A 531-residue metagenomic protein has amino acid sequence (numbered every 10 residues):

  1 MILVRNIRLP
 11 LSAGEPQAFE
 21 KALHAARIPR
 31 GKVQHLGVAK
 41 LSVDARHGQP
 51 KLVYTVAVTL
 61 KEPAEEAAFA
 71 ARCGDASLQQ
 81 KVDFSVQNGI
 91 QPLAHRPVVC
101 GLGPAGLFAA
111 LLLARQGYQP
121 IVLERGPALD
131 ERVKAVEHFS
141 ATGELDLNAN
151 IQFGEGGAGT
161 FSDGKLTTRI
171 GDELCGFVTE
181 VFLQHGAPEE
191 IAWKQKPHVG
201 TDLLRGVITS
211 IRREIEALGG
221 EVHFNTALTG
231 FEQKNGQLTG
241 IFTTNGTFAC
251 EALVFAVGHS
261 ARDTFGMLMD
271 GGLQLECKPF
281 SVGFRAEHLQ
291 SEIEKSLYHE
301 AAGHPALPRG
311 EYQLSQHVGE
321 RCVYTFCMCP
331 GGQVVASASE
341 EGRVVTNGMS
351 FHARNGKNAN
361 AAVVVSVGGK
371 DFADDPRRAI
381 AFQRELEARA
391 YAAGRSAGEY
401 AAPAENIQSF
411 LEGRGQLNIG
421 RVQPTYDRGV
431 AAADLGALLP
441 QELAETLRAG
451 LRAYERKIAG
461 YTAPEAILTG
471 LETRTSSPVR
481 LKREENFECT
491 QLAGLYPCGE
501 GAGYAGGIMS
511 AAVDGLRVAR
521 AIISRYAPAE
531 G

Functional and structural regions predicted by a protein language model:
M1-P50, V56-F161, K165-H185, E189-G531: Residues forming the flavin
